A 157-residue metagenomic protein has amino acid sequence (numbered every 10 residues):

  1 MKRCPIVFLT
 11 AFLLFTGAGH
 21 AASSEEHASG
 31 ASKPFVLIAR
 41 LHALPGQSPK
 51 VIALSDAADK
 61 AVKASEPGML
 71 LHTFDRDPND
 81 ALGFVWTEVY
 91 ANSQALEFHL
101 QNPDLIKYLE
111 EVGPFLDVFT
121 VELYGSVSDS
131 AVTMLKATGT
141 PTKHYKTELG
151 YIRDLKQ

Functional and structural regions predicted by a protein language model:
M1-C4: Positively charged n-region of N-terminal signal peptides that target proteins for export
I6-V7, L44: General helical structural elements
V7-T16: Bacterial N-terminal signal peptides
H20-F84, A91-Q101, P114-Q157: Short S/T/G/P-rich N-terminal loop/turn motif that feeds into the first structured element of a domain
K107-V112: Amphipathic alpha-helical coiled-coil segments
